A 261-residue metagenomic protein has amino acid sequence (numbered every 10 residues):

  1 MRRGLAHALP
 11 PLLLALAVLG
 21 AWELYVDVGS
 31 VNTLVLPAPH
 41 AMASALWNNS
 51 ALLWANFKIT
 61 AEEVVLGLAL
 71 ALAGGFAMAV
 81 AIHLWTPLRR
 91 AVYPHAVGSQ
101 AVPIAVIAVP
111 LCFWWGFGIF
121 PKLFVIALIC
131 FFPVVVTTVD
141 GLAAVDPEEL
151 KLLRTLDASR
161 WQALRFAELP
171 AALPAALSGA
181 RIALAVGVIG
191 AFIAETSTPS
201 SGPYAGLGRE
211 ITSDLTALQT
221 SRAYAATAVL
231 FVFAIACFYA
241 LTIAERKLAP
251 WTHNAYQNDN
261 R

Functional and structural regions predicted by a protein language model:
M1-V26: N-terminal signal-anchor/first transmembrane alpha helix
R2, D27-L72, S213: Periplasmic/extracellular loop-to-transmembrane helix junction in inner-membrane transport proteins
G67-A96: Transmembrane-helix boundary motif in ABC transporter permease subunits
T86, A143, P174, T220 (+1 more regions): C-terminal transmembrane helix and the adjacent membrane-cytosol boundary/short C-terminal tail of inner/organellar
V97-P133, D140-G141: Generic hydrophobic transmembrane alpha-helix motif, especially the helices
F113, G190-Y224, V229, H253-D259: Glycine-rich helix-loop "coupling/hinge" segments at transmembrane-helix boundaries in multipass transporters
F124-L128, W161-A194: Transmembrane alpha-helices
T137-A176, L207, I211: Short cytoplasmic-facing helical segments at TM-TM junctions of multi-pass membrane proteins
